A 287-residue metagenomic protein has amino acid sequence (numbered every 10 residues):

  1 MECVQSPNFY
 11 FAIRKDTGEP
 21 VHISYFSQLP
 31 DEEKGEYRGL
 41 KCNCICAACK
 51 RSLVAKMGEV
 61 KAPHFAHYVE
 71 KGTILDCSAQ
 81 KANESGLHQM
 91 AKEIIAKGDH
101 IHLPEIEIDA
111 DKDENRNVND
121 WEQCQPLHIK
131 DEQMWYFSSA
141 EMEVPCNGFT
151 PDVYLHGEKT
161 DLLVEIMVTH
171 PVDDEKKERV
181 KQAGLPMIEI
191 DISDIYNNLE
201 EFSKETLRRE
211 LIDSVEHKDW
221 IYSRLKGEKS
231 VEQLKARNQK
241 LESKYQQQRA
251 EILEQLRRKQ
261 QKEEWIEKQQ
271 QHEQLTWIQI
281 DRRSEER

Functional and structural regions predicted by a protein language model:
M1-K97: N-terminal cysteine/histidine-rich coordination modules
T17, I23, D173-D174, I192 (+1 more regions): Short linear motifs in intrinsically disordered/low-complexity regions
K34-E36, H102-M167: Active-site metal-binding core of divalent-cation-utilizing nuclease and nuclease-like domains
S138-S223: Catalytic cores of nucleic-acid endonucleases
P186-R282: Basic, glycine-rich
E286-R287: Conserved small/polar residues in nucleotide/adenosyl-binding loops
